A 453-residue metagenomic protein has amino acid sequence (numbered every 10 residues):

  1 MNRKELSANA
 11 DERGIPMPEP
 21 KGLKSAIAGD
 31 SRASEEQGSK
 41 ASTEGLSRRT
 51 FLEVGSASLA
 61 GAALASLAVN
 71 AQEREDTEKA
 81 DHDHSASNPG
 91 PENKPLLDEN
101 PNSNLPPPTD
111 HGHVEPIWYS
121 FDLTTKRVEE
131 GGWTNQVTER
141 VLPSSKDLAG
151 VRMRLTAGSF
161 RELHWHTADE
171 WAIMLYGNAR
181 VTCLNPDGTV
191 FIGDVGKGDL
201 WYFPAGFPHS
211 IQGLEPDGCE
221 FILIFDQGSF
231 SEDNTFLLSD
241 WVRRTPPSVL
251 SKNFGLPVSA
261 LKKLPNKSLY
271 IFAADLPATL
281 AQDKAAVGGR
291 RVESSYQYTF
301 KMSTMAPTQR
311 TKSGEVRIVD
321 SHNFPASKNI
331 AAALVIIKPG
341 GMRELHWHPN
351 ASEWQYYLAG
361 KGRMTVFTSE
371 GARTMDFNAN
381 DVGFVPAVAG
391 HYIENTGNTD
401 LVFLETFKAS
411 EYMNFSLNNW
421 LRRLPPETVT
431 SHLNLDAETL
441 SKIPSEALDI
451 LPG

Functional and structural regions predicted by a protein language model:
M1-L46: N-terminal secretory signal peptides
S39-E44, T50-A71: N-terminal export signals
E73-D147, V249-L334, K338, E344 (+1 more regions): A short, N-terminal "cap"/entry segment at the start of jelly-roll beta-barrel domains of the cupin/DSBH fold
Q136, V151-H166, A333-H348: Conserved short histidine dyad/triad with adjacent acidic residue
F160-E162, R180, L200-W201, A205-S210 (+4 more regions): Histidine-centered metal-chelating micro-motifs
T167-P186, H348-T368: Glycine- and acidic-residue-biased ligand/ion/polar-headgroup-sensing regions
P186-Y202, E370-P386: Short acidic-glycine-tyrosine-enriched beta hairpin
A205-E232, A387-M413: Ligand-binding loop in jelly-roll beta-barrel domains
